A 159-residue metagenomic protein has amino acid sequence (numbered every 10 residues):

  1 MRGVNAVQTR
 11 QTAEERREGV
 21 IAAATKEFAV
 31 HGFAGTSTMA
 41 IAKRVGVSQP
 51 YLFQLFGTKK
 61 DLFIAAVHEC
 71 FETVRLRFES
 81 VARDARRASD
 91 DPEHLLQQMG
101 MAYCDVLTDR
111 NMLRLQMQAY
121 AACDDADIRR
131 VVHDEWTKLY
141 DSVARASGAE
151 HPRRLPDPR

Functional and structural regions predicted by a protein language model:
M1-A13: N-terminal intrinsically disordered/low-complexity leader segments
R16-G19, A23, E27-D61, A65: Helix-turn-helix
A65, L76-R110: Hydrophobic alpha-helical connector segments
E72-R75, Q97, D105-N111, D125-A149: Amphipathic alpha-helical packing segments from all-alpha helical-bundle domains
H151-R159: Short terminal interaction segments
